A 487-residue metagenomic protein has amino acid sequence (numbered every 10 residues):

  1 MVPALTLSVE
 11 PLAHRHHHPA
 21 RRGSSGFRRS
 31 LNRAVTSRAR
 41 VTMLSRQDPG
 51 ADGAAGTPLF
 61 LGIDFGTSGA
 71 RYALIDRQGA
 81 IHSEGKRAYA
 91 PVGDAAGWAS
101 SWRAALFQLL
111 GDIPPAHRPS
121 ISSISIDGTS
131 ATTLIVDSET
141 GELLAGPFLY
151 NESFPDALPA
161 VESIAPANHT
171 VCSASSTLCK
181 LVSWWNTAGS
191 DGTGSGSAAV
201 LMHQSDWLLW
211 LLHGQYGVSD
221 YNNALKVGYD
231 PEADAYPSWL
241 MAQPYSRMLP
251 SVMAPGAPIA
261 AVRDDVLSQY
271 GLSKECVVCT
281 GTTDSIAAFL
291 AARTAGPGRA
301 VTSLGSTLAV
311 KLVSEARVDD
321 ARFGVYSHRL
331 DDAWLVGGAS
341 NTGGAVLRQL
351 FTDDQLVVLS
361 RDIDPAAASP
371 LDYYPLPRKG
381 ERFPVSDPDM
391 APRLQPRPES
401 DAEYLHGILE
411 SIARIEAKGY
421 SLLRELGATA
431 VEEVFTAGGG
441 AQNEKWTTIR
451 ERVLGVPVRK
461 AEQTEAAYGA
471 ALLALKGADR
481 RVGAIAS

Functional and structural regions predicted by a protein language model:
V2-A145, T193-S197, S268-V277, T448-V458: N-terminal glycine/serine-rich phosphate-binding loop of ATP-dependent small-molecule kinases, especially carbohydrate
G50-G53, L61-G62, P159-V171, V182-H203 (+4 more regions): Active-site core segments that coordinate phosphate-bearing ligands/cofactors across diverse enzyme families
R87-A90, Y150, N341: A generic structural motif
W98, E232, P255-P258: Short beta-strand to alpha-helix junction loop
P115-Y150, H169-S175, L209-D230, M253-A254: Short beta-strand-loop/turn "lid" adjacent to the catalytic site in phosphate-handling enzymes
T177-K180: Internal, well-ordered alpha/beta segment that forms a basic, Gly-enriched binding/recognition surface
A242-A257: A conserved helix-loop-beta module that forms one wall/lid of the active-site cleft in ATP-utilizing catalytic domains
